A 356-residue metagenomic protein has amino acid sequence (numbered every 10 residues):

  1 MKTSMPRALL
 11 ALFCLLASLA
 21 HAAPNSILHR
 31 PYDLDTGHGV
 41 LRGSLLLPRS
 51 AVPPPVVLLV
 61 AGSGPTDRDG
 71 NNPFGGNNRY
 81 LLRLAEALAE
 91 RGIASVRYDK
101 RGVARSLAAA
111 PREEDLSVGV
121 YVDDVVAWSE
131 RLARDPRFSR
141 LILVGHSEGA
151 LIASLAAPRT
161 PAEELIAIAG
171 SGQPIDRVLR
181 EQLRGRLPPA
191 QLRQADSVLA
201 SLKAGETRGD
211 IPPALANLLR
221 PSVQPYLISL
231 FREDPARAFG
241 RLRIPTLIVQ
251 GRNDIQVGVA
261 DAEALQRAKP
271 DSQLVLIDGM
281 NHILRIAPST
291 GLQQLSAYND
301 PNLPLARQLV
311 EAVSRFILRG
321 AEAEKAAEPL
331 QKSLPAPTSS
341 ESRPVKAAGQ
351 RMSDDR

Functional and structural regions predicted by a protein language model:
A23-V52: N-terminal cap/lid segment of alpha/beta-hydrolase-fold proteins
A51-P53, V57-L88: Short, surface-exposed "cap/lid" segments of acyl-processing enzymes
Y80, E113-R134: Alpha/beta-hydrolase active-site loop
Y80-L107: Conserved alpha/beta-hydrolase
E130-L187: Primarily recognizes the serine-hydrolase "nucleophile elbow" in alpha/beta-hydrolase and SGNH/GDSL folds
I166-R237: Accessory cap/linker subdomain of secreted extracellular hydrolases
L242, I248-Q250: Short beta-strand/loop motif that positions the catalytic acidic residue of the alpha/beta-hydrolase fold
I283, S289-L334: Catalytic active-site module of serine/aspartate enzymes centered on a nucleophile-bearing elbow/loop
